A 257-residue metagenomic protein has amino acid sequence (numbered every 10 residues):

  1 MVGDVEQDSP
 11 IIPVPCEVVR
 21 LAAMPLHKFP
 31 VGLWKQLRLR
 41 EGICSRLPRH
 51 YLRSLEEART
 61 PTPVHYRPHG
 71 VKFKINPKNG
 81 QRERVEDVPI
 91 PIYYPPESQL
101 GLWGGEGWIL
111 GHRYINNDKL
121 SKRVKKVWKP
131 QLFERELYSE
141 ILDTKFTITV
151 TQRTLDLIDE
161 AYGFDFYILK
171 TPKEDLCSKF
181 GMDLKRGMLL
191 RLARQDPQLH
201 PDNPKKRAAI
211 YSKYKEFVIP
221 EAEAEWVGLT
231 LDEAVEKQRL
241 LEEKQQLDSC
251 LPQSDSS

Functional and structural regions predicted by a protein language model:
M1-L21: N-terminal amphipathic/basic-hydrophobic helices that include classical n-h-c signal peptides and signal-anchor
G3-D4, D255-S257: A positional/structural detector of protein chain ends, strongest at the extreme C-terminus and weakly at the extreme
A22-S256: Compact, Lys/Arg-rich rRNA/RNP-binding cores from ribosome-related proteins
